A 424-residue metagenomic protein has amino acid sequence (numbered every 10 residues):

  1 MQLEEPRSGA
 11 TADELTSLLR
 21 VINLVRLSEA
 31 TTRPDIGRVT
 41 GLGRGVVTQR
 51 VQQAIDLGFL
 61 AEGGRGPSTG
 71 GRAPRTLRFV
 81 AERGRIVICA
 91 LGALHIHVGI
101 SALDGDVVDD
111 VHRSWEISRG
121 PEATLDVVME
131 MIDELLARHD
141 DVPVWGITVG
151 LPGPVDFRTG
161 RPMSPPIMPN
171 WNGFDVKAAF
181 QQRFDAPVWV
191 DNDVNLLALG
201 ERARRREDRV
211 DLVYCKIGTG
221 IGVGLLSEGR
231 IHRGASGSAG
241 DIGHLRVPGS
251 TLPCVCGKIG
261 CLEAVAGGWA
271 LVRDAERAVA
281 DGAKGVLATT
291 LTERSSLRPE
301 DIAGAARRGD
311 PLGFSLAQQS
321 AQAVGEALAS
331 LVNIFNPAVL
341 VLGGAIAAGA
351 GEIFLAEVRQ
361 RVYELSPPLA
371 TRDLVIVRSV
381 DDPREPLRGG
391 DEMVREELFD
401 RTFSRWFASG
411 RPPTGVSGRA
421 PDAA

Functional and structural regions predicted by a protein language model:
M1-R65, T69-H112, E116-P143, D208 (+2 more regions): ATP-binding/phosphotransfer module of carbohydrate and carboxylate kinases, centering on a glycine-rich
G66, P152-V155, G218-G220, I346-A347: Short glycine-rich anion-binding loops that position phosphate/pyrophosphate groups of nucleotides and phosphorylated
A93, L196, T219: Short, glycine/acidic-enriched loop or turn micro-motifs at the edges of active sites
A102, F157, L226: Short, acidic, Ser/Thr-enriched surface-loop or helix-capping motifs
V107-M129, D133-V213, I353-E364: Glycine-rich phosphate-binding loop and adjoining helix at the ATP-binding site of ATP-dependent phosphoryl-transfer
D193, G218, G390: Active-site glycine-centered loops adjacent to acidic/histidine catalytic or metal-binding residues that shape
D208-A266: Glycine-rich phosphate-binding loop of actin/hexokinase-like ATP-binding domains
